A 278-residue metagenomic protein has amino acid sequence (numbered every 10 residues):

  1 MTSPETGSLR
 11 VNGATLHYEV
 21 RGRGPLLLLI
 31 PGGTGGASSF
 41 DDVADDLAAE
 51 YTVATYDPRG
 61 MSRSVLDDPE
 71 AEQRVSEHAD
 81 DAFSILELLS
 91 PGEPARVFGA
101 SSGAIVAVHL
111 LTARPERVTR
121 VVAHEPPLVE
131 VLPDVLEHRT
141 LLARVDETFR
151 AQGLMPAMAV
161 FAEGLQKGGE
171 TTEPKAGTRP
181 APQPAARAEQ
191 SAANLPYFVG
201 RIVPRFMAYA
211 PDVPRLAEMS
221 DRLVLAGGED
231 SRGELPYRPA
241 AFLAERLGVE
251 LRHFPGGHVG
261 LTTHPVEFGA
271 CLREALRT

Functional and structural regions predicted by a protein language model:
T2, G7-L66: Conserved HGGG/HGGXW glycine-rich cap/lid loop of the alpha/beta-hydrolase fold
D57-M61, P127, P255-G257: Short beta-to-alpha linker loops that shape the active-site pocket of alpha/beta-hydrolase fold enzymes
G60-R96: Active-site loop/oxyanion-hole signature of alpha/beta-hydrolase fold enzymes
A79-F83, M158, P265-R273: Short, amphipathic alpha-helical "lid/cap" segments that border enzyme active or binding sites
E93-D134: Conserved hydrolase catalytic core segment
A123, P127-G153: A catalytic-pocket lid/entrance helix-loop region that shapes and gates access to the active site across common
A143-F242, R246-E250: Alpha/beta-hydrolase
L247-T278: Catalytic active-site module of serine/aspartate enzymes centered on a nucleophile-bearing elbow/loop
